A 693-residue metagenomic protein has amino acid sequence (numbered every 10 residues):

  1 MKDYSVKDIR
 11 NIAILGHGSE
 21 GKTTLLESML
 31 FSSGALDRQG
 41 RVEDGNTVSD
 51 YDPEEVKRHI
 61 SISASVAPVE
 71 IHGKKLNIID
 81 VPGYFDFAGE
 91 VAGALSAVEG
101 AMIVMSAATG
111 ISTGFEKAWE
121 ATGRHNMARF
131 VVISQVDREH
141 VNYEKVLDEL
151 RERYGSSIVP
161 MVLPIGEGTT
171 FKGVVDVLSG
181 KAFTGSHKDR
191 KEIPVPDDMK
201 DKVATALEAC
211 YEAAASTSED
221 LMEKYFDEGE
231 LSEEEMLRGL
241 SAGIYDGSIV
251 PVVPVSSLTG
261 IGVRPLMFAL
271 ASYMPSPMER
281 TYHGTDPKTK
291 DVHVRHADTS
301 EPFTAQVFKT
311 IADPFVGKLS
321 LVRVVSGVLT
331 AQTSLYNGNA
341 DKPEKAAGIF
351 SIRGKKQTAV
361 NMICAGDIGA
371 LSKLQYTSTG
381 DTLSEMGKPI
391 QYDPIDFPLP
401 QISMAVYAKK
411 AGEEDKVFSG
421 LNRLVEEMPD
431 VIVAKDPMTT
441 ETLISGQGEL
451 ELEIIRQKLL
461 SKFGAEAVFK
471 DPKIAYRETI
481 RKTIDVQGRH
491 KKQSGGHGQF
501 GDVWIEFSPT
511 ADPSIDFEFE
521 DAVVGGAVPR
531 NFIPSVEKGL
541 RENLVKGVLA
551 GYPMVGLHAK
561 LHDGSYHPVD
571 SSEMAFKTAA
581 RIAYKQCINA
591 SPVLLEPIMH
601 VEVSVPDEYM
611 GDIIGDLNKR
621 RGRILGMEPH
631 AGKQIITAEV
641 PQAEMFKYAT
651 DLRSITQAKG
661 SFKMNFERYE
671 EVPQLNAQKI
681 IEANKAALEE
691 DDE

Functional and structural regions predicted by a protein language model:
M1-E693: Structural and coupling elements of P-loop NTPases
